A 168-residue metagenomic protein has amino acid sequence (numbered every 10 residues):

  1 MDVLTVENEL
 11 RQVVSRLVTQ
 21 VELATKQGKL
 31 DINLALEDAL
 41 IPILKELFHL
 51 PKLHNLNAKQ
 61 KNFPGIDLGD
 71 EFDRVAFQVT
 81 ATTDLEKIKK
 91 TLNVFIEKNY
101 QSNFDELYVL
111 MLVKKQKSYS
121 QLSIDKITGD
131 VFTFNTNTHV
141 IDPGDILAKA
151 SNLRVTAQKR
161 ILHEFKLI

Functional and structural regions predicted by a protein language model:
M1-L10, T82-I168: Acidic metal-coordinating catalytic centers involved in nucleic-acid phosphodiester chemistry
M1-N55: Acidic-basic catalytic patches of nuclease active cores, encompassing PD-(D/E)XK and other metal-cofactor nuclease
L10-R11, R16-A24, K59, L68-G69 (+3 more regions): Generic ordered-secondary-structure signal
L23, Q27, P51, E71 (+4 more regions): A near-ubiquitous, low-amplitude feature marking generic local secondary-structure context
I32-I96: Catalytic centers of nucleases
